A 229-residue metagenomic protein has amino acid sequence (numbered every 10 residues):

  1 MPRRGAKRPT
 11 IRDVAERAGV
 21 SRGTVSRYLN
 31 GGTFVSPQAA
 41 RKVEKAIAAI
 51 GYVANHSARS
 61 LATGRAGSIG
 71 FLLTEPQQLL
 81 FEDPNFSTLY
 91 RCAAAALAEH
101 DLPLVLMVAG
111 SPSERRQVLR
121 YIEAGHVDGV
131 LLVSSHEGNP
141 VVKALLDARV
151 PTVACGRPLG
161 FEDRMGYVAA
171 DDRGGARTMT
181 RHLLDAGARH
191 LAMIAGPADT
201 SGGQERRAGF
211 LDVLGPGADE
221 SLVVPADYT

Functional and structural regions predicted by a protein language model:
M1-G67: N-terminal helix-turn-helix DNA-binding module of bacterial transcription factors
T24-S26, G64-Q78, H182, H190-P197: Short beta-strand segments enriched in small/hydrophobic residues
Y52-Q117, L211: Amphipathic helical "hinge" segments at domain boundaries
P76-T88, L106-R115, V168-T178, I194-T229: Hinge/beta->alpha junction and helix N-cap segments in small-molecule ligand-binding domains
R115-H126: Short, well-structured alpha-helical segments in soluble
V127-V133, A192-I194, V224: Periplasmic-binding protein-like
V133-T178: Flexible loop/hinge segments that line or gate small-molecule binding clefts
